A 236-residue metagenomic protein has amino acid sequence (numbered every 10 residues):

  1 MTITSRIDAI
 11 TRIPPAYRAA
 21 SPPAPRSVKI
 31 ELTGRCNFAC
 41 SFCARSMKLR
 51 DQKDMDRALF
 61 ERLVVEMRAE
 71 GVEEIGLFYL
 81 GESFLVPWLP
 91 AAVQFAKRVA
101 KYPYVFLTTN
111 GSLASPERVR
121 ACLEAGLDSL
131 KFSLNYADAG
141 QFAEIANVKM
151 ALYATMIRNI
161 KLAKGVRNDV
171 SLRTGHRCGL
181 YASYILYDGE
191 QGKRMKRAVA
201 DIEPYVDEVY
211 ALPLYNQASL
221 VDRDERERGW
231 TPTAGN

Functional and structural regions predicted by a protein language model:
M1-A9, E31, M55, Y102 (+1 more regions): Radical SAM enzyme [4Fe-4S]-AdoMet core and its adjacent flexible, acidic and glycine-rich loops/tails across
T2-S129, E144-V148, A154, R158 (+1 more regions): Conserved alpha-helical substructure of the radical SAM core
